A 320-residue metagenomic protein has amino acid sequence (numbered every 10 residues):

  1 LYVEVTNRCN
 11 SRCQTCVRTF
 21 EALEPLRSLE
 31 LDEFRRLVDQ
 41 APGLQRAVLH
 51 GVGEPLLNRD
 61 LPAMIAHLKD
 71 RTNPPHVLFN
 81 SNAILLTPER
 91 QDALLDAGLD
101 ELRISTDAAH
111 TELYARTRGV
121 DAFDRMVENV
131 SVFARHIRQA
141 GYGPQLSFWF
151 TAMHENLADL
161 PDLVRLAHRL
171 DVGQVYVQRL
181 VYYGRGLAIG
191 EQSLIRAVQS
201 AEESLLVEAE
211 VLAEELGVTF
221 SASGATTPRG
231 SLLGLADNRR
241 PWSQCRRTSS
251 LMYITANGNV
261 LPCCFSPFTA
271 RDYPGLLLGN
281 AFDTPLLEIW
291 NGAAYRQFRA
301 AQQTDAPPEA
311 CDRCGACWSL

Functional and structural regions predicted by a protein language model:
L1-E101, E112, R116, D124-E128 (+4 more regions): Conserved alpha-helical substructure of the radical SAM core
T6, N10, W242, P308-C314: Residues immediately within or flanking Cys/His clusters that coordinate Zn2+ in small zinc-binding modules
C9, A167, L286: Conserved, mostly hydrophobic/aromatic
G43-H50, P75-L78, A97-T106, D124-S231 (+1 more regions): Conserved C-terminal portion of the radical SAM core fold that forms the substrate/S-adenosylmethionine-binding
R59, C263-C264: Short linear motifs in exposed loops
R135-G141, A197-A236, F265-W318: C-terminal accessory region of radical SAM enzymes
C245-T248: Short, small/polar residue-rich loop motifs at catalytic or cofactor-binding pockets
